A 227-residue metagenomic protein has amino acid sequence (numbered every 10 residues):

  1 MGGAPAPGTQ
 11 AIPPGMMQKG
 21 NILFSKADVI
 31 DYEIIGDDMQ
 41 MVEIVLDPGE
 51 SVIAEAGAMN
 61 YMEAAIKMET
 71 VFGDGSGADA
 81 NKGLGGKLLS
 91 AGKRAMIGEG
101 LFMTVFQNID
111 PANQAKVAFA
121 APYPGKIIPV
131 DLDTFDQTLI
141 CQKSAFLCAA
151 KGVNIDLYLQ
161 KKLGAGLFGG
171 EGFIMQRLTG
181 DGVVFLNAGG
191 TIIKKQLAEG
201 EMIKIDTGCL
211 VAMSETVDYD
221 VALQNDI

Functional and structural regions predicted by a protein language model:
G3-I227: Composition-driven recognition of glycine/serine/threonine/acidic- and proline-rich low-complexity segments and repeats
